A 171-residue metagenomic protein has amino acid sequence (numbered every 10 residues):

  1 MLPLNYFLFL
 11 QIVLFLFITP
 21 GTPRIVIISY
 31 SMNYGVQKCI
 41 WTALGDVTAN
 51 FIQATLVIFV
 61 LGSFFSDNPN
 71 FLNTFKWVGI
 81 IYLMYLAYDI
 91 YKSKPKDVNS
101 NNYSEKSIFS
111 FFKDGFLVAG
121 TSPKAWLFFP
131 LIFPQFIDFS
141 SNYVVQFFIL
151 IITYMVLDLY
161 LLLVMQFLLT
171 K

Functional and structural regions predicted by a protein language model:
L2-N73, L131-L150, Q166: Juxtamembrane transmembrane-helix termini in multi-pass membrane transport proteins
F7-I12, I81-M84, K113-L117, T153-Y154: Short alpha-helical transmembrane interface motifs in multi-pass membrane proteins
V13, F17, A119, P123 (+1 more regions): Residue-level hotspots within the lipid-embedded alpha helices of multi-pass solute transporters
R24-I25, I81, K113, W126-P130 (+2 more regions): A general structural signal for well-ordered alpha-helical segments in protein cores
Q53, I80, V118-L131: Core segments of transmembrane alpha-helices that mediate helix-helix packing or line hydrophobic substrate/ligand
S66-V98, M155-L169: Selective transmembrane alpha-helices of multi-pass membrane proteins
N73, Y85-W126, T170-K171: Alpha-helical multi-pass membrane helix bundles of inner-membrane/thylakoid proteins, especially permease cores
